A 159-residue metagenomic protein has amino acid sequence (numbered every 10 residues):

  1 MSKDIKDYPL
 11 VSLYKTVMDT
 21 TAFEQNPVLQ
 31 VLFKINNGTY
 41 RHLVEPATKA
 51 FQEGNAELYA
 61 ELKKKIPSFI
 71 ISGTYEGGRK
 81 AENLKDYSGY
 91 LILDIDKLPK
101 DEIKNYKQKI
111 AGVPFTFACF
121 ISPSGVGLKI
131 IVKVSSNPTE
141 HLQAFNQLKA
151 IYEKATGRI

Functional and structural regions predicted by a protein language model:
M1-G89: DNA replication initiation on ssDNA origins
V11-T16, A118-G125, R158-I159: A generic structural motif
T74, G78, D96-K100, S135-N137: Generic structural motif
D86-S88, G112-F115, S124-G127: Short, well-ordered loop/turn elements at secondary-structure boundaries
Y87-P99: Acidic di-acidic motifs
L93, F117-E140, A144: Histidine-centered divalent-metal-coordination microenvironment in nucleic-acid enzymes
L98-T116: Short amphipathic alpha-helix segments
Y106-G112, V134-R158: Helical (often loop-to-helix) elements that flank the catalytic cores of nucleotide-handling enzymes
